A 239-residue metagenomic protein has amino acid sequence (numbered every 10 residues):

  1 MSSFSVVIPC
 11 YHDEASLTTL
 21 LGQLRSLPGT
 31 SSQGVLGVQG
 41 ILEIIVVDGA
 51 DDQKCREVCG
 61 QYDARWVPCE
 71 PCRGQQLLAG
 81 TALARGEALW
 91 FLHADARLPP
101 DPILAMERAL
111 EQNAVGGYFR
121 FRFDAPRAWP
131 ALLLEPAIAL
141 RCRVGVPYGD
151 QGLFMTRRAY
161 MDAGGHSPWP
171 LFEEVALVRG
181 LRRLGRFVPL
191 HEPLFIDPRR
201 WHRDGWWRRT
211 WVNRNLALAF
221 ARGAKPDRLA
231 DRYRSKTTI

Functional and structural regions predicted by a protein language model:
M1, R179-I239: Hydrophobic helical membrane-anchoring modules
S2-S5, E43, A176: Cell-envelope/extracellular polymer assembly enzymes that use nucleotide-activated donors
H12-Q33: Short, well-formed alpha-helical segments that are part of the catalytic scaffolds of diverse glycosyltransferases
D48-R56, A96-R97: A conserved acidic beta->alpha catalytic loop
P68-A84: Glycine-rich, basic loop-to-helix element that forms the pyrophosphate-binding segment of sugar-nucleotide handling
L89: Short aromatic/hydrophobic "clamp" motif used to bind/position activated sugar donors
P100-W129: Conserved donor NDP-sugar-binding/catalytic core segment of glycosyltransferases
L171-L177: Acidic donor-binding loop at a coil-to-helix junction in glycosyltransferase catalytic cores that engages
